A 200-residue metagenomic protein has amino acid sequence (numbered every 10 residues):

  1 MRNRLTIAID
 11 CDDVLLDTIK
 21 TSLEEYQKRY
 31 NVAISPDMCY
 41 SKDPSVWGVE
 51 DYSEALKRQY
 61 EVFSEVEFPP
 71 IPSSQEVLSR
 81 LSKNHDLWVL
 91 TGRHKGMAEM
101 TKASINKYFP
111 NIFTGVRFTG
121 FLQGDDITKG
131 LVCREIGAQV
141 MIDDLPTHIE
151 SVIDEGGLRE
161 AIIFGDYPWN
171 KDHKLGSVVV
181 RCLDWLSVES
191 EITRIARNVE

Functional and structural regions predicted by a protein language model:
M1-A55: Active-site neighborhood of HAD-like aspartate-dependent phosphohydrolases
L16-T18, E24, G96-M100, I149-S151 (+1 more regions): Short catalytic/ligand-binding loop motif for oxyanion handling, primarily in non-cytosolic enzymes, centered on
E65-P69, S74-S104, R117: Substrate-recognition element of Asp-dependent hydrolases with the DxDx(T/V) motif
G92-V140, H148-E150: Substrate-recognition "cap/lid" segment bordering the active-site pocket of phosphatases
D125-T128, N170-S177, E191: Short, charged, surface-exposed secondary-structure boundary motifs
A138-L183: Acidic, Mg2+-coordinating phosphoryl-transfer loop and its flanking beta/alpha structural elements, shared across
